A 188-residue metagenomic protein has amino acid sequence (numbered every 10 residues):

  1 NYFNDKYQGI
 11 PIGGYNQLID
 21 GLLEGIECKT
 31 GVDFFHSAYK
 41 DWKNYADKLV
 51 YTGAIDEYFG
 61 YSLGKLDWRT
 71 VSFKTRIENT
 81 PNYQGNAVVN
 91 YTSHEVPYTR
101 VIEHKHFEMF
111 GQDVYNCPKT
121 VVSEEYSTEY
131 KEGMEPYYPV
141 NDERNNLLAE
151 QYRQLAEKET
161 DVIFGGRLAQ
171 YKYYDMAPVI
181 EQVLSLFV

Functional and structural regions predicted by a protein language model:
N1-K48, T52, D56-F59: Active-site/ligand-binding neighborhood in enzyme catalytic cores
Y2, Y51, P81, T160-G166: Short, functionally important structural connectors and interaction interfaces within domains
Q8-Y15, W42, N90-Y91, K172-V179: Aromatic-acidic/polar surface patches that form glycan- and anion
E27, H106, A169-Q170: A broad detector of the eukaryotic-type serine/threonine protein kinase catalytic domain
K29-D33, H104, G165: Conserved beta-strand termini and adjacent loop/short-helix elements that scaffold enzyme active sites in alpha/beta
H36-L155: Mid-domain catalytic core of redox enzymes that form a hydrophobic substrate pocket/lid adjacent to a catalytic redox
E135-V188: C-terminal catalytic lobe of FAD-dependent flavoproteins
